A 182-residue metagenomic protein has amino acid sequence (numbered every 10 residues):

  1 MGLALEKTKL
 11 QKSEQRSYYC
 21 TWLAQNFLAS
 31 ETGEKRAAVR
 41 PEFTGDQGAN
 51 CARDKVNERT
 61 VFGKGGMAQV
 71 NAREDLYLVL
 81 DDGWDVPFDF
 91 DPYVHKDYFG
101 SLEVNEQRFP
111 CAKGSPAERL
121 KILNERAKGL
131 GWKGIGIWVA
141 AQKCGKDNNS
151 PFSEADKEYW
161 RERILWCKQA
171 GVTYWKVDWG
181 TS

Functional and structural regions predicted by a protein language model:
M1-Q11: Extended acidic/polar, glycine-enriched regions that form or flank non-catalytic beta-rich accessory modules
K9-E14, N71-A72: Extracellular/periplasmic catalytic domains that process cell-envelope and extracellular macromolecules
Y19-S182: Aromatic-lined carbohydrate-binding/catalytic grooves of carbohydrate-active enzymes
